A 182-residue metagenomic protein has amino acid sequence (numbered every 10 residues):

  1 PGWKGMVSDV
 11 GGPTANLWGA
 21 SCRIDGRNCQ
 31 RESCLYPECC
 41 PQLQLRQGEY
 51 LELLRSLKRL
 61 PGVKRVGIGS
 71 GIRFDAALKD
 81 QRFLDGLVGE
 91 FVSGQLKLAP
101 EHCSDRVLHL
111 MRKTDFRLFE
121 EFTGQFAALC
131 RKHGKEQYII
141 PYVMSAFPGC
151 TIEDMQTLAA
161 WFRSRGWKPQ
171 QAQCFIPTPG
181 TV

Functional and structural regions predicted by a protein language model:
G2-I140, S145-P148: Conserved SAM/AdoMet-binding glycine-rich loop
L96, Y138-V182: Flexible, glycine-rich loop/tail regions that form catalytic "lids" or insertion modules at the edges of active sites
